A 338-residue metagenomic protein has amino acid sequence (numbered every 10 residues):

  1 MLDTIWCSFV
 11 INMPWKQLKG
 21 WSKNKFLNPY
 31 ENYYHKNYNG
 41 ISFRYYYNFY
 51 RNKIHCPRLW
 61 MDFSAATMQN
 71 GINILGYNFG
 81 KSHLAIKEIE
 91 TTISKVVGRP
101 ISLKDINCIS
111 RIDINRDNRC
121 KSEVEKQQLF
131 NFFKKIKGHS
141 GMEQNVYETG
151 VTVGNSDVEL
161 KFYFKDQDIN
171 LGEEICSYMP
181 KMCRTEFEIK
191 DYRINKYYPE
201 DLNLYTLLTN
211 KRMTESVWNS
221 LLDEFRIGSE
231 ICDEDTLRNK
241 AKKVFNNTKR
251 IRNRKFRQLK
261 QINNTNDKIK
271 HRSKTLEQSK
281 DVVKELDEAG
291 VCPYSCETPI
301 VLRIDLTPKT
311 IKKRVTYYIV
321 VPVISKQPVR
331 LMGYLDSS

Functional and structural regions predicted by a protein language model:
M1-I251, A289, P293-S337: Structured, helix-rich domain cores that form ligand/interaction pockets
R252-Q261, K270, K274-K280, K284 (+1 more regions): Helix-turn-helix DNA-binding segment
